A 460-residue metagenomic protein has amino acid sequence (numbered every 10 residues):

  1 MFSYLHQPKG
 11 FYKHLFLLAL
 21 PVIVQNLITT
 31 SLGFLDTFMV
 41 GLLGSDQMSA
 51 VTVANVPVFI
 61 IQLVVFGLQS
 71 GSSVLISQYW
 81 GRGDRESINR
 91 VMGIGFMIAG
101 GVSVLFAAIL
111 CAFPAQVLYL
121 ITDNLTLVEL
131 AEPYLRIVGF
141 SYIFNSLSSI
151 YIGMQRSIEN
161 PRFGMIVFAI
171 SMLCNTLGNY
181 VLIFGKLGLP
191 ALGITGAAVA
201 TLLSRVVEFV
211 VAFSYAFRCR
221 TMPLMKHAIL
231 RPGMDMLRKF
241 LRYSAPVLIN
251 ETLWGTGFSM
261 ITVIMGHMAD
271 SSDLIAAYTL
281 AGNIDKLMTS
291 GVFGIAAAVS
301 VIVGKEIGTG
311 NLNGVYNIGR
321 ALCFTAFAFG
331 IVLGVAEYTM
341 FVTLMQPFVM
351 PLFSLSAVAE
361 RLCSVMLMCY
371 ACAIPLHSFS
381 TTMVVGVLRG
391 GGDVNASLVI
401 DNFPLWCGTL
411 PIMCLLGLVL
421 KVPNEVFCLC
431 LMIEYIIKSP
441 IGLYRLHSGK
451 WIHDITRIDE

Functional and structural regions predicted by a protein language model:
M1-A19, I76-S141, L189-A245, V303-A373 (+1 more regions): Short alpha-helical transmembrane segments in multi-pass integral membrane proteins
K13-S73, S77, A245-G266: Signature of the first transmembrane helix
L17-G33, I137, S171, S204-E208 (+4 more regions): Transmembrane helical elements of multi-pass membrane transporters/channels
V22, N26, T37-F38, N55 (+15 more regions): Transmembrane alpha-helix boundary and packing residues in multipass membrane permease domains and related
I23, L27, S31, L35 (+18 more regions): Generic alpha-helical transmembrane segments of integral inner-membrane proteins, especially permease/transport modules
L27, S31-S49, L118-L125, V181-L192 (+5 more regions): Helix-terminus/linker motif at the lipid-water interface of multi-pass membrane proteins
M48-A108, N145-G164, T262, I275-F341 (+1 more regions): Small-residue-rich hydrophobic transmembrane alpha-helices
Q69, S73, V138-R156, G164-M172 (+6 more regions): Short runs within selected transmembrane alpha-helices of multi-pass transporters and secretion channels
